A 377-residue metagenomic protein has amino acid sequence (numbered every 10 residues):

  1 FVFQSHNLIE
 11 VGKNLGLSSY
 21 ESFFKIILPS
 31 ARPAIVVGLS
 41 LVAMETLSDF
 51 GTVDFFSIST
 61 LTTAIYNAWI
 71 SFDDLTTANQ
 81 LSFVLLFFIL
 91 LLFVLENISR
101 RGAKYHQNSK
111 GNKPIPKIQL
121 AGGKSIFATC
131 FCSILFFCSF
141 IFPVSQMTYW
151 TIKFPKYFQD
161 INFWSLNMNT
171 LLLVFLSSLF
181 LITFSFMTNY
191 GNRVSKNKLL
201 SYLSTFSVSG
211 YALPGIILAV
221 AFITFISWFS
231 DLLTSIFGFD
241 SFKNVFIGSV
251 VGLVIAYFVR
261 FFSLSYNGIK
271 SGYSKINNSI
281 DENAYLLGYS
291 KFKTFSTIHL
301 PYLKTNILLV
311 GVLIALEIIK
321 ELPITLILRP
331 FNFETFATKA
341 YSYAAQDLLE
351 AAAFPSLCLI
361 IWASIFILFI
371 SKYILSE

Functional and structural regions predicted by a protein language model:
F1, S5, S19-S48, C130-I134 (+5 more regions): Transmembrane alpha-helices
V2-K13, S19-Y20, T52, N79-L120 (+5 more regions): C-terminal transmembrane helix and the adjacent membrane-cytosol boundary/short C-terminal tail of inner/organellar
I9, G122-F131, M187-I226: Cytoplasmic-entry segments and transmembrane alpha-helices of multi-pass inner-membrane transporters
Y20, F24, L28, N67-L75 (+4 more regions): Periplasmic/extracellular loop-to-transmembrane helix junction in inner-membrane transport proteins
Y20-E21, V53-S59, N112-K117, Q159-W164 (+4 more regions): Membrane-interfacial helix termini and adjacent extracytoplasmic/periplasmic loops of multi-pass transporters
P33-A34, F127-C132, N162-V174, A212 (+2 more regions): Loop-to-helix entry region at the N-terminal start of transmembrane alpha-helices in multi-pass membrane transporters
F50-L90, A121, W150-I161, I319 (+1 more regions): Interhelical loop and adjacent transmembrane-helix boundary motif in polytopic membrane transport permeases
L85-I89, L95-S99, I161-V194, L199-Y202 (+1 more regions): Transmembrane alpha-helix signature in integral membrane proteins
